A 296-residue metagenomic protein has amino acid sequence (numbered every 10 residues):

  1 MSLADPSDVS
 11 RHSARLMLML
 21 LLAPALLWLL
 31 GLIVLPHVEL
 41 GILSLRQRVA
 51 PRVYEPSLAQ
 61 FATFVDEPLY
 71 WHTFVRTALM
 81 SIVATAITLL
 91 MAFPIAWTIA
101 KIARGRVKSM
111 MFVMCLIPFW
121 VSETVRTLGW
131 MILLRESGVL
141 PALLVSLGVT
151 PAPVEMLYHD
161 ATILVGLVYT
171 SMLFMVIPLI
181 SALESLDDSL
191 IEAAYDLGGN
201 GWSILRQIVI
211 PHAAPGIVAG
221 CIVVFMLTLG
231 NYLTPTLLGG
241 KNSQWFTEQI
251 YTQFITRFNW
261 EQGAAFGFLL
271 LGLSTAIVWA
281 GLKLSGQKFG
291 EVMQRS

Functional and structural regions predicted by a protein language model:
M1-A14: Short, Lys/Arg-rich, polar N-terminal cytosolic tail immediately upstream of the first transmembrane signal-anchor
D8, L186-L190, F289-G290: Short glycine/proline-centered loop/turn elements that form peptide/ligand docking sites
A14-V49, F64-E184, I208-L233, L237-G239 (+1 more regions): Membrane-water interface segments at the C-terminal ends of transmembrane alpha-helices in multi-pass inner-membrane
A50-Y54, Y232-F258, R295-S296: Glycine-rich helix-loop "coupling/hinge" segments at transmembrane-helix boundaries in multipass transporters
P56-V65: A short amphipathic helical element positioned immediately N-terminal to and/or at the very start of a transmembrane
A194: The alpha-helix within a helix-turn-helix
L197-G198, P211: Glycine/proline-centered hinge or cleavage motifs at structural transition points of membrane proteins
L284-S296: Short cytosolic juxtamembrane segments of multi-pass membrane proteins
